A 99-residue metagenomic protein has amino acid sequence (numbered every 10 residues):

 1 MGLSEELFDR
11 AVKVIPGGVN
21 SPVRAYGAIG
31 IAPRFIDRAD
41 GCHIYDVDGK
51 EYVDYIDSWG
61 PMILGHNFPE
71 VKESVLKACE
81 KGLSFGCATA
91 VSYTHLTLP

Functional and structural regions predicted by a protein language model:
M1-R38: Active-site-adjacent loop/helix segments that line or gate small-molecule/cofactor pockets in enzymes
A25, I56-D57: Short clusters of small/polar residues that mark proteolytic maturation junctions
F35-H43, G60-L76, G86-Y93: A structural motif shared across PLP-dependent enzymes of the aminotransferase-like
H43, V47-D54: Interdomain hinge/lid region at the active-site interface of Rossmann-like NAD(P)-dependent oxidoreductases
D54, L83-S84: Short small-residue beta-strand/loop micro-motif enriched in glycine and branched aliphatics
A78-E80: Gly-rich Lys/Arg/Thr-decorated short loops/hinges at beta-loop-alpha junctions or inter-strand turns that position
T94-P99: Conserved small/polar residues in nucleotide/adenosyl-binding loops
